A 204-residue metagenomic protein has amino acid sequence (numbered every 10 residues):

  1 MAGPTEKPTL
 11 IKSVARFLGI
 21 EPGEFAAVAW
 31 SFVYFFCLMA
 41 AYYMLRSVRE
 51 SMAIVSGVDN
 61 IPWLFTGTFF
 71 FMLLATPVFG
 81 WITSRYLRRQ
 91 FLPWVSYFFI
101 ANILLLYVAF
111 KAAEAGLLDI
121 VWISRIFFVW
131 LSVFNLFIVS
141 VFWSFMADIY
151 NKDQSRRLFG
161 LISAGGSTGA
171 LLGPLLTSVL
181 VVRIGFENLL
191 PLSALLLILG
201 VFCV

Functional and structural regions predicted by a protein language model:
S13-F71: Helix-loop boundary and gating motifs at the non-cytosolic
F36, L117-I138: Hydrophobic core of transmembrane alpha-helices in multi-pass small-molecule transporters, especially MFS/SLC-type
P62-L74, R156-T177: Glycine-rich segments within core transmembrane alpha-helices of 12-TM secondary carriers
L73-Y86, Y107, A112-A113, S144 (+1 more regions): Transmembrane alpha-helix termini and helix-breaking/packing motifs in multi-pass membrane transporters
S96-I103, N188-V204: Symmetry-related core transmembrane helices of the 12-TM Major Facilitator Superfamily/SLC fold
Y97-I120: C-terminal ends and interior cores of transmembrane alpha-helices in multi-pass membrane transporters/permeases
N135-N151: Intracellular juxtamembrane helix-capping segments at the cytosolic ends of symmetry-related transmembrane helices
